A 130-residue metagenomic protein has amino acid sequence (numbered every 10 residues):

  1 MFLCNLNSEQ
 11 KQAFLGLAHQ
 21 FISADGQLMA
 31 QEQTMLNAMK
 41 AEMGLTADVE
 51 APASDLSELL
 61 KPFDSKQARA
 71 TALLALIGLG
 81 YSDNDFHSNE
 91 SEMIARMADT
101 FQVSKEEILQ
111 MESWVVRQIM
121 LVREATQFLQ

Functional and structural regions predicted by a protein language model:
M1-Q130: Small-residue-enriched hydrophobic alpha-helices in membranes
